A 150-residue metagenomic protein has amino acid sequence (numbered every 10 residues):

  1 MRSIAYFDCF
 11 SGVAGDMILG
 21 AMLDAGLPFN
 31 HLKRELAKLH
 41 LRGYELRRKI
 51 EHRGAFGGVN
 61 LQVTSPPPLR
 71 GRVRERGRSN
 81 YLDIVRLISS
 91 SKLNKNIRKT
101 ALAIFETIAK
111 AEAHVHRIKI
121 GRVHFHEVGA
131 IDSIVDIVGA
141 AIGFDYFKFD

Functional and structural regions predicted by a protein language model:
M1-A5: Extreme N-terminal starter segment of soluble prokaryotic enzymes
Y6, V13, M17-L19, A25 (+2 more regions): N-terminal start-of-domain structural block
F7-L19, F125-K148: Conserved phosphate/anionic-ligand binding catalytic regions in large, soluble enzymes, centered on
V13, S89, I118-G121: A short alpha-helix capping/helix-coil boundary motif
D24-V115: Glycine-rich nucleotide/cofactor/substrate-binding loop typically near the N-terminus or early in the first domain
K49-R53, H116-I118, S133-I142: Short, charged low-complexity intrinsically disordered segments located at boundaries of structured domains
T107-E127, I131: Alpha-helical transmembrane cores and adjacent cytosolic helix/loop segments of polytopic membrane transporters
K119, K148-F149: Functional cores that coordinate and move charged inorganic groups
